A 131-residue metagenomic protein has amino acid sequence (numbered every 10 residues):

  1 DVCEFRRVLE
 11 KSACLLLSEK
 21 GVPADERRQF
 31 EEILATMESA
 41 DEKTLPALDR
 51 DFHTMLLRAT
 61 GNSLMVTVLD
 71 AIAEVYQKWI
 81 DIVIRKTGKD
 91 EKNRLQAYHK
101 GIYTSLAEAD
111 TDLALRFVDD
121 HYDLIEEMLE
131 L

Functional and structural regions predicted by a protein language model:
D1, D25-E32, L64, G101: Exposed alpha-helical structural elements
D1, F5-V22, R50-K89: Hydrophobic, amphipathic alpha-helical faces that serve as interaction scaffolds
L17-E31, A35-M37, D41-L45: Exposed, interaction-prone assembly regions rather than primary DNA-binding/catalytic cores
A24-R28, K43, A47, S63-T67 (+1 more regions): Short, solvent-exposed positions on alpha-helices
E31-L34, E38-S39, A47, D51-H53 (+1 more regions): C-terminal all-alpha effector/ligand-binding and dimerization domain of prokaryotic HTH-type transcriptional repressors
